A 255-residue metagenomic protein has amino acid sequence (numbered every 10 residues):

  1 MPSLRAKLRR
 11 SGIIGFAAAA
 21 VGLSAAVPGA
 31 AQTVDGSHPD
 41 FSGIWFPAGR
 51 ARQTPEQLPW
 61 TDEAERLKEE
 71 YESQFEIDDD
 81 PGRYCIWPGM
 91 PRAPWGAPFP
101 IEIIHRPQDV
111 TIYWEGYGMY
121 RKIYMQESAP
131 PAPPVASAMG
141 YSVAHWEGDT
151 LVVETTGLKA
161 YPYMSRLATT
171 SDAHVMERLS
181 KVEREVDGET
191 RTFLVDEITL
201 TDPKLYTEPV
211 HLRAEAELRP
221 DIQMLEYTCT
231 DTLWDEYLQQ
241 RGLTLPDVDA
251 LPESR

Functional and structural regions predicted by a protein language model:
M1-F16: Bacterial N-terminal signal peptides that target proteins for export
P2-L4, G22, V27-R255: Hydrophobic small-molecule pocket/channel-lining residues, especially in calycin-type beta-barrels
I13, A17-A25: Hydrophobic helical h-region of N-terminal Sec-dependent signal peptides in bacterial secretory/periplasmic proteins
